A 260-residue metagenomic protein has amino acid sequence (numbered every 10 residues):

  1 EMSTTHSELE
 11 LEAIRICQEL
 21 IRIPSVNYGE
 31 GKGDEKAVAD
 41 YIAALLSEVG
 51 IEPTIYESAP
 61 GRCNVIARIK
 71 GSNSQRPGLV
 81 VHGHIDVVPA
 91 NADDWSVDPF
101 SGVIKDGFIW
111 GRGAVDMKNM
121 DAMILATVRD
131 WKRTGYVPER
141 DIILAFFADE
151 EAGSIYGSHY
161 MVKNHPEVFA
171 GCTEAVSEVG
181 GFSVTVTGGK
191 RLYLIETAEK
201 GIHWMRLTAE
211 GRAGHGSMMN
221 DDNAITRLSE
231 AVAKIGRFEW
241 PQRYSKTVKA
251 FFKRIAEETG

Functional and structural regions predicted by a protein language model:
S3-R112, W131-R140: Acidic/His- and Gly-rich active-site-bordering loop/insert found across diverse amide/peptide-bond hydrolases
I14, Q18, A43, A122-R129 (+2 more regions): Predominant activation on well-ordered alpha-helical scaffold segments within soluble catalytic domains
K70, T208-R212: Solvent-exposed residues in well-ordered beta-strands and their adjoining turns, especially edge/terminal strands
G83-I85, E178-G180, A209: Fold-independent oxyanion-binding glycine-rich loops and adjacent beta-strand/coil segments at enzyme active sites
I109, V115-L194: Acidic/histidine-rich catalytic neighborhood of metal-dependent amide-processing enzymes
V115, E150, G211-S217: A generic structural motif
P166-T173, G181-K190, E196-W204, G216-G260: Acidic-enriched catalytic cores of C-N bond-cleaving enzymes acting on peptides and small amides
